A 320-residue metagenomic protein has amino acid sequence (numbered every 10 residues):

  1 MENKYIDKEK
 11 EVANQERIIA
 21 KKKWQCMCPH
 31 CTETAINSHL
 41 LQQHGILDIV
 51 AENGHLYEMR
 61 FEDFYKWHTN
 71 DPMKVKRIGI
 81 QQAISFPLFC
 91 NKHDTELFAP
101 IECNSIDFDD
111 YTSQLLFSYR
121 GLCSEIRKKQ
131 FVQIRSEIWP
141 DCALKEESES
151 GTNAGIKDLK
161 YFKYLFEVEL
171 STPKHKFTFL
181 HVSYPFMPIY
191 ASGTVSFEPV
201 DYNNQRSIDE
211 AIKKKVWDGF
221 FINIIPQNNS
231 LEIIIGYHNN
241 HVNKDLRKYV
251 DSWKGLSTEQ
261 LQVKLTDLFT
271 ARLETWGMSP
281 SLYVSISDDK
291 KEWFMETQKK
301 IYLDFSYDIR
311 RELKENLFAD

Functional and structural regions predicted by a protein language model:
M1-I101: An N-terminal structural lobe/cap that precedes and organizes the functional/catalytic core across diverse proteins
P29, H93, E125, S192-T194 (+1 more regions): Structured loops at beta-to-helix junctions and adjacent beta-edge loops in soluble globular domains
Q42, C90, S113, Y283-D288: General structural signal for secondary-structure boundaries
D48-I49, E58-M59, T112-S113, I138-W139 (+1 more regions): Short, surface-exposed linear patches
N53-G54, M59, S136-W139, R206-I208 (+1 more regions): General N-terminal targeting signals
E62-F64, N70-D71, S124-K129, A271-T275: Low-complexity, flexible helical/coil segments
E96, I101-D158: Long, hydrophobic, well-ordered secondary-structure blocks that form the structural core and pocket-lining surfaces
T152, K157-L159, K163-D320: Charge-dense, low-complexity intrinsically disordered regions
